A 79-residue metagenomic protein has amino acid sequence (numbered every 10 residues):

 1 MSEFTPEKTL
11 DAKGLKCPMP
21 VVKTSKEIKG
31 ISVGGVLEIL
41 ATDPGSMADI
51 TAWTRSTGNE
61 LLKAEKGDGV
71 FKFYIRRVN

Functional and structural regions predicted by a protein language model:
M1-E7, V78-N79: Compositionally biased, disordered extreme N-termini, encompassing classical targeting presequences
M1-S2, K29, K63-E65: Short secondary-structure boundary/capping segments
P6-K13, L40: Short amphipathic
L15, V36, D68-V70: Intrinsically disordered, low-complexity regions
P18-E60: Amphipathic, hydrophobic secondary-structure cores in small proteins
T51-N79: C-terminal structural segments of small proteins and small subunits
